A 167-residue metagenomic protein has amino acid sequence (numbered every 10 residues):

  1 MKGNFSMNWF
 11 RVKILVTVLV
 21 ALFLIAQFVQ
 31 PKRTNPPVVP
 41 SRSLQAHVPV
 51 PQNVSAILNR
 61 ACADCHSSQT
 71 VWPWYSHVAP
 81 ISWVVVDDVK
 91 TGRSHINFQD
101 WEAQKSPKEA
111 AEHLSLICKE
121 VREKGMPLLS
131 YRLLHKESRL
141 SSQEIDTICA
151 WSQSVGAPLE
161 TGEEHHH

Functional and structural regions predicted by a protein language model:
M1-S6: Short, Lys/Arg-enriched N-terminal segments with co-localized hydrophobic residues within the first ~10-30 amino acids
M7-L15: N-terminal membrane topogenic signal
I14-Q30: Hydrophobic membrane-insertion alpha-helices, especially the h-region of bacterial N-terminal signal peptides
P37-L58: Electrostatic cytochrome c docking/interface patches
L58-T70, M126, I148: The canonical Cys-X-X-Cys-His
W83-L134: Extracytoplasmic electron-transfer domains, predominantly the class I c-type cytochrome c fold
E123-M126, R132-G162: C-terminal capping alpha-helices of c-type cytochrome domains
E163-H167: Histidine-centered metal-binding segments
